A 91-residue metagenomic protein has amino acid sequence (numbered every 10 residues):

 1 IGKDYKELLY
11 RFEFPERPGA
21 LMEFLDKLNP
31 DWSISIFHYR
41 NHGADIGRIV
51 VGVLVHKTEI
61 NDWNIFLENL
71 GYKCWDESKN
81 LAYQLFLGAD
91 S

Functional and structural regions predicted by a protein language model:
I1-S91: A conserved regulatory-domain signal marking ACT and ACT-like small-molecule sensing domains and adjacent regulatory
